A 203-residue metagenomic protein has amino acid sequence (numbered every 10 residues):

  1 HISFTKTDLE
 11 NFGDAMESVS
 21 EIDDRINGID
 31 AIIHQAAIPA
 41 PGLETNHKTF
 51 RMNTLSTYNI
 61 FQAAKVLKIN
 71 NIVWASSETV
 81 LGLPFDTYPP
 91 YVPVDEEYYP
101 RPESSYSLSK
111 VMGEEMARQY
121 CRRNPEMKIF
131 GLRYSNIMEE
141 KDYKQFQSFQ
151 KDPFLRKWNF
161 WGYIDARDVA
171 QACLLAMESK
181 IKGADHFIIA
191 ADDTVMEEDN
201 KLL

Functional and structural regions predicted by a protein language model:
I2, K6-M52: NAD(P)H-binding glycine-rich loop region in Rossmannoid oxidoreductase-like domains and their noncatalytic homologs
I29-Q35, W74-A75, R133, I188: Rossmann-fold scaffold of SDR-type NAD(P)-dependent oxidoreductases
F50-T57, F61, V73, T79 (+2 more regions): Short alpha-helix in the Rossmann-fold core of NAD(P)-dependent oxidoreductases
R51, D86-N124, I129: Catalytic helix-loop patch of NAD(P)-dependent Rossmann-fold dehydrogenases
N59-E103: Conserved Rossmann-fold NAD(P)-dependent oxidoreductase catalytic core, especially the SDR/UDP-sugar
L108, F130-I137, K144-Q145, P153-L175: Substrate-positioning beta->alpha
R123-M127, E139-K151, A176-H186: Glycine/proline-rich active-site loop of Rossmann-fold NAD(P)-dependent oxidoreductases
A170-L203: Mid/C-terminal beta-alpha module of Rossmann-like enzyme folds, strongest in SDR-family dehydrogenases/epimerases
